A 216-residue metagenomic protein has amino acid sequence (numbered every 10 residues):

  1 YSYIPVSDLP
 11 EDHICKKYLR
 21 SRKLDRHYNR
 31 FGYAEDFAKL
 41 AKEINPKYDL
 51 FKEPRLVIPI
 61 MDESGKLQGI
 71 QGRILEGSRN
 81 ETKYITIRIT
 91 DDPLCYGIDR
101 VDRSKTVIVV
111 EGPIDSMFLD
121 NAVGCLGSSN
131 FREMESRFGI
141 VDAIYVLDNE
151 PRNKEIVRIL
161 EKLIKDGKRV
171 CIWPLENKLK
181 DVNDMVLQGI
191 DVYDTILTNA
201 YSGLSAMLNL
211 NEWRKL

Functional and structural regions predicted by a protein language model:
Y1-V57, M61-S64, V101, K165-D166 (+1 more regions): TOPRIM metal-binding catalytic domain and adjacent DNA-binding surface shared by DnaG-type primases
K39-D142, I156: Phosphate-handling DNA/RNA-contact segment within nucleic-acid enzymes
P46-K47, R137-V141, D181-D194: Short, surface-exposed amphipathic charged segments that create phosphate/polyanion-binding patches used for binding
V109, V141-R152, W173-L175: Acidic beta-strand-to-loop metal/phosphate-binding motif
S128, L175, D184-Y201: Active-site or metal-binding loop neighborhoods of secreted/extracellular toxin and effector enzymes
K154-D166: Short, aromatic/basic amphipathic alpha-helical patches
R169-L179: A generic structural motif
